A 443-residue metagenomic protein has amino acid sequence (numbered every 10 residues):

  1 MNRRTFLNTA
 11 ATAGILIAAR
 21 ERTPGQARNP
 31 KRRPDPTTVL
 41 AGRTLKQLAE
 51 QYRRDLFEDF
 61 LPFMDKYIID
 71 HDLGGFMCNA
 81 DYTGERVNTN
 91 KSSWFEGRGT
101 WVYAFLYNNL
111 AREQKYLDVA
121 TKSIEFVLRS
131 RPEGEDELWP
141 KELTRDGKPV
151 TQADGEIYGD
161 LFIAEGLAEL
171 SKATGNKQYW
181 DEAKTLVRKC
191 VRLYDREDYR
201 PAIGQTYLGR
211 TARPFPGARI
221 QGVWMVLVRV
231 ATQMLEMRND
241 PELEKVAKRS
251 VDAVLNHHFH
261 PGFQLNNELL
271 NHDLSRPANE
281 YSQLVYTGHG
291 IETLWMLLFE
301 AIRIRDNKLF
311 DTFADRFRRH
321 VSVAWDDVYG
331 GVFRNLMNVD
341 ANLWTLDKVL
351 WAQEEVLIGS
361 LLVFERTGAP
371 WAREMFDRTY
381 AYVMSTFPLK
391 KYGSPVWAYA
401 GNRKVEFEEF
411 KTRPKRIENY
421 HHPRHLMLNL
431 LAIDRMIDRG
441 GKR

Functional and structural regions predicted by a protein language model:
T5-G25: N-terminal export signals
G25-R443: Glycan-recognition and catalytic cores of secretory/periplasmic carbohydrate-active enzymes
